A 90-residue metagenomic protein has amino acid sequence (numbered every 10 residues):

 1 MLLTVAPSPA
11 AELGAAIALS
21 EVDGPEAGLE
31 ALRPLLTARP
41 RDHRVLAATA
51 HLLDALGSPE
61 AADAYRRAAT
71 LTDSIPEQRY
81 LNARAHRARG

Functional and structural regions predicted by a protein language model:
M1, A31-P34, R67: The canonical alpha-helical register within tetratricopeptide repeats
L2, A6, R39, T72-I75: Alpha-helical junction/boundary sensor with strong preference for TPR arrays
V5-A6, V22, A55-L56, R89: Structural motif corresponding to the intra-repeat A-B loop/turn of tetratricopeptide repeats
G14, A18, A47-A48, A83-R84: "A position-specific structural signal for the A-helix of alpha-solenoid helical repeats
A18-L19, H51-L52, L71, A88: Residue-level signature for tetratricopeptide repeat
G28, A61-A62: Single-residue signature of alpha-solenoid repeat helices
